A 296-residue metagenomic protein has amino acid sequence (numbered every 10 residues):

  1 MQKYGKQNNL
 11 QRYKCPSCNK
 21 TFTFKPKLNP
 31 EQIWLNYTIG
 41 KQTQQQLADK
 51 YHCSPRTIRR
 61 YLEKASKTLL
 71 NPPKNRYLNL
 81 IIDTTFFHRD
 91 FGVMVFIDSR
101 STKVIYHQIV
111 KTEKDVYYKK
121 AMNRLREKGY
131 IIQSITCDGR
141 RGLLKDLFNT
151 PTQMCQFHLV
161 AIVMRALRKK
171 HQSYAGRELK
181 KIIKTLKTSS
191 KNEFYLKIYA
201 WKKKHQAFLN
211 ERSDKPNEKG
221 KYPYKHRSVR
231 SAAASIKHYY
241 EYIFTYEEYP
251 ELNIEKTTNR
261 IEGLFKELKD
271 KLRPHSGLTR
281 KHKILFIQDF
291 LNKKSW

Functional and structural regions predicted by a protein language model:
M1-Q7: Short recognition patches in nucleic-acid-associated and regulatory proteins
Q7-T21, M154: Cysteine-rich micro-motifs
N19-K20, P26, P30, W34 (+3 more regions): Acidic/histidine-rich catalytic cores and adjacent linkers of DNA breakage/strand-transfer/modification proteins
Y37-I39: Short amphipathic helical patch at the helix-1/turn junction of helix-turn-helix
T43, C53-T57: Short coil turns linking two alpha-helices in DNA-binding domains
A48: The alpha-helix within a helix-turn-helix
T57-R141, K145-T150, Y239, R260: RNase H-like nuclease fold core
S134-K180: Conserved beta-strand -> loop -> alpha-helix junction used to position metal-binding or nucleic-acid-contacting
